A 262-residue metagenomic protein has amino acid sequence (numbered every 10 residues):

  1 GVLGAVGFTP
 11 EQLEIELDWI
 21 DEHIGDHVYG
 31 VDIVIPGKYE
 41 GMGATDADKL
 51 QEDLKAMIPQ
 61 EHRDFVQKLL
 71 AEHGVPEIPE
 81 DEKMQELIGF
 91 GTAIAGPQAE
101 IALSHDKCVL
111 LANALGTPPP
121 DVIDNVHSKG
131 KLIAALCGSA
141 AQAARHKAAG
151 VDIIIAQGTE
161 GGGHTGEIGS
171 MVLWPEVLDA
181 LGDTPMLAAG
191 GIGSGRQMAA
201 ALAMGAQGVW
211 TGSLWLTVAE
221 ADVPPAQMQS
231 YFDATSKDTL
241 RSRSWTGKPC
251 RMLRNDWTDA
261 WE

Functional and structural regions predicted by a protein language model:
G1-L181: Active-site entrance/lid segments in N-terminal catalytic domains of soluble metabolic enzymes
A47-R63, E167, V172-L187, G193-E262: Conserved active-site-proximal phosphate/metal-binding subdomains
T117, I192-G193: Residue-level detector of alpha-helix initiation sites
